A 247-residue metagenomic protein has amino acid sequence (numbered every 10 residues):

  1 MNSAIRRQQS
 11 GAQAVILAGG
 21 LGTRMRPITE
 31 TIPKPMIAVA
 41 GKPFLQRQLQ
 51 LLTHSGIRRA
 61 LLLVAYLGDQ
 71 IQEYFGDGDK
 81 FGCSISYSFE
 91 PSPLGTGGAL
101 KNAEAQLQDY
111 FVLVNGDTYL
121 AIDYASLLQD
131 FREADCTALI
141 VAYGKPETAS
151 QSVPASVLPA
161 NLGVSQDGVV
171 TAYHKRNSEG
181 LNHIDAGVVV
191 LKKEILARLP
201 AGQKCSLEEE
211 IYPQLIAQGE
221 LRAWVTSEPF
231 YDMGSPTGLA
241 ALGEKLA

Functional and structural regions predicted by a protein language model:
N2-I16, A38, K42-Y119, Y124-S126: Conserved N-terminal catalytic core of the sugar/cofactor nucleotidyltransferase
A18-M25: Conserved adenylation A10 loop of the ANL superfamily
M25, I71-F75, L242: Hydrophobic packing residues within well-ordered alpha-helices of enzyme cores
P27-E30: Conserved catalytic-core motifs of eukaryotic protein kinase domains, centered on the activation segment
I57, F111-V112, Y119, A125-R132 (+3 more regions): Catalytic-core segments of class I nucleotidyltransferases/pyrophosphorylases that form NMP-activated intermediates
A65, S88-E90, V141, Y173 (+1 more regions): Conserved beta-strand termini and adjacent loop/short-helix elements that scaffold enzyme active sites in alpha/beta
A134-G144: A short, conserved acidic/glycine-rich loop-to-beta-strand motif that forms the donor nucleotide-sugar/metal
G163-G168: Short acidic-glycine loop/turn motifs at beta-strand connectors
